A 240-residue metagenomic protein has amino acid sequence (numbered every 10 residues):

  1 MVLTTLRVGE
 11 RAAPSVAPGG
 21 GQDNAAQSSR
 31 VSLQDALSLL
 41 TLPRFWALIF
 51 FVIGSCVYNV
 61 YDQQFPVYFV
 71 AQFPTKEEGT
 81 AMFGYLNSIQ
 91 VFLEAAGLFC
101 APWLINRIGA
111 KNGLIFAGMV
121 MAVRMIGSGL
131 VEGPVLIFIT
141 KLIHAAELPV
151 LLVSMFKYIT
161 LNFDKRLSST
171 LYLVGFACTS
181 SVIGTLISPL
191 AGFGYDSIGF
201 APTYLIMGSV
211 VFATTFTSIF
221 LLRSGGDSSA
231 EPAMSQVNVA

Functional and structural regions predicted by a protein language model:
M1-V16, T215-R223: C-terminal membrane-cytosol helix-exit motif in multi-pass small-molecule transporters
V8-I49, S235-A240: Juxtamembrane intracellular "pre-TM" segments in multi-pass secondary transporters
Q63-F83: Short amphipathic helix-loop junctions that connect adjacent transmembrane helices in Major Facilitator Superfamily/SLC
A96-A110, Y195-D196: Helix-to-loop junctions at the C-terminal end of transmembrane segments in multipass secondary transporters
N112-G127, L205-G208: Structural signature of the two symmetry-related core transmembrane helices
V150-D164: Intracellular juxtamembrane helix-capping segments at the cytosolic ends of symmetry-related transmembrane helices
R166-S197: A late C-terminal transmembrane helix in Major Facilitator Superfamily
L190-V211: A membrane-interface helix-boundary motif in multi-pass transporters
